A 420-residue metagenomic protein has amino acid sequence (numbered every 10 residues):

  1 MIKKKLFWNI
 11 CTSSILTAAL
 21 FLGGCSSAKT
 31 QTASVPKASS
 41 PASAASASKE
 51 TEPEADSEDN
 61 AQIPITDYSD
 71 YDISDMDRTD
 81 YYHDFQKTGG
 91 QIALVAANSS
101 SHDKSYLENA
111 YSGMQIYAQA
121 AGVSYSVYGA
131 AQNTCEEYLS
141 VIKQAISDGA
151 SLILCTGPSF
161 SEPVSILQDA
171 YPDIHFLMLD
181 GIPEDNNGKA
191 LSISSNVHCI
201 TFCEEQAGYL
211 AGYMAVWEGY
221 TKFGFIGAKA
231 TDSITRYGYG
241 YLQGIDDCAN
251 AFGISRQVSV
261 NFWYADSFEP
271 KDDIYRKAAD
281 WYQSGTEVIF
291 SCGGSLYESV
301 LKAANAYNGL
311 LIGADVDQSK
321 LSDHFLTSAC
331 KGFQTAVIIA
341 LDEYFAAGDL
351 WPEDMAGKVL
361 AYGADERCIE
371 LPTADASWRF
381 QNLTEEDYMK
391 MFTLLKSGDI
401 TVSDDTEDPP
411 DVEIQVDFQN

Functional and structural regions predicted by a protein language model:
I2-S14: Bacterial N-terminal signal peptides that target proteins for export
K5, E52-A55: Short linear motifs centered on Gly/Pro in flexible linkers and helix caps
F21-G24: C-terminal motif of bacterial Sec signal peptides marking the signal peptidase cleavage site
S26-K29: Bacterial signal peptide processing site
T32-P53: Extracellular mucin-like PTS domains
S34, K49, D56-N420: A residue-level marker of the well-folded mature domains of exported/periplasmic proteins
